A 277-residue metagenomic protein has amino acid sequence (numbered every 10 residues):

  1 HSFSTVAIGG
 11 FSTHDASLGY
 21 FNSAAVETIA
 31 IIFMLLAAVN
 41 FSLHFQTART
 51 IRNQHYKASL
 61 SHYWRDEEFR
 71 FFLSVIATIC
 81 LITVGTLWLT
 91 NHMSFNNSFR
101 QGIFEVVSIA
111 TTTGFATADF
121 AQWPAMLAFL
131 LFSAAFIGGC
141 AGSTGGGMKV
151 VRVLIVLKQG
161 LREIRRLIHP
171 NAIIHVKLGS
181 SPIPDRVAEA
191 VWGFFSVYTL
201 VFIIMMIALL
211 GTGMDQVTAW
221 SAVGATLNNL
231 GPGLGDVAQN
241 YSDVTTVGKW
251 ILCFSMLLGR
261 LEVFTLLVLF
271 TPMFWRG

Functional and structural regions predicted by a protein language model:
H1-G277: Membrane-proximal intracellular helices of multi-pass ion channels
